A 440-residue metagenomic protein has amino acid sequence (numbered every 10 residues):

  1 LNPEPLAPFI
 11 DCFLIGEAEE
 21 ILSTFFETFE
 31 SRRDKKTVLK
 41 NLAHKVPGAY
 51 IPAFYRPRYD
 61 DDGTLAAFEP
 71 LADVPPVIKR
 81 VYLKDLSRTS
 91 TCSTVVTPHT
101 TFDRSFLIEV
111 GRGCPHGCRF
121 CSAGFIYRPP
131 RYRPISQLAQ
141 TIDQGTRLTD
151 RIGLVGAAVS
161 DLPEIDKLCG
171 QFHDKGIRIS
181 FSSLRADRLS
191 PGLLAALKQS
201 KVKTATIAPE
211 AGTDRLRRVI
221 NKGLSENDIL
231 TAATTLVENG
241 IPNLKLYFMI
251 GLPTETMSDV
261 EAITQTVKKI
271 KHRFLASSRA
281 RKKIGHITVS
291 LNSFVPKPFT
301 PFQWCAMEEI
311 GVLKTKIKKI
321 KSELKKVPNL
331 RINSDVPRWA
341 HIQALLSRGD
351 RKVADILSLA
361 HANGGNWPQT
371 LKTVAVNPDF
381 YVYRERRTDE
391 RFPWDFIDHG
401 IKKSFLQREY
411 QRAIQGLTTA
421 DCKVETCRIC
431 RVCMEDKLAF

Functional and structural regions predicted by a protein language model:
L1-L71, P298-D350, D355-Q369: Glycine-rich beta-alpha loop elements in corrinoid/cobalamin-binding modules across cobalamin-dependent enzymes
D11, C114, L138, F181 (+2 more regions): Conserved, mostly hydrophobic/aromatic
A43-A53, A157-L162, L184-L189, G251 (+4 more regions): A glycine-rich phosphate-binding loop feature that marks nucleotide/adenosyl-phosphate handling sites
R58-I108, G400-R412, T418, F440: N-terminal [4Fe-4S]-dependent radical SAM core
T94-S122, K203, D421: N-terminal pre-triad scaffold of radical SAM enzymes
F120-Q137, V432-F440: Iron-sulfur (Fe-S) cluster-binding segments and ferredoxin-like electron-carrier domains, especially [2Fe-2S]
Q140-T288, P296: Conserved SAM/AdoMet-binding glycine-rich loop
I317, E323-F440: Radical SAM enzyme core and accessory elements
